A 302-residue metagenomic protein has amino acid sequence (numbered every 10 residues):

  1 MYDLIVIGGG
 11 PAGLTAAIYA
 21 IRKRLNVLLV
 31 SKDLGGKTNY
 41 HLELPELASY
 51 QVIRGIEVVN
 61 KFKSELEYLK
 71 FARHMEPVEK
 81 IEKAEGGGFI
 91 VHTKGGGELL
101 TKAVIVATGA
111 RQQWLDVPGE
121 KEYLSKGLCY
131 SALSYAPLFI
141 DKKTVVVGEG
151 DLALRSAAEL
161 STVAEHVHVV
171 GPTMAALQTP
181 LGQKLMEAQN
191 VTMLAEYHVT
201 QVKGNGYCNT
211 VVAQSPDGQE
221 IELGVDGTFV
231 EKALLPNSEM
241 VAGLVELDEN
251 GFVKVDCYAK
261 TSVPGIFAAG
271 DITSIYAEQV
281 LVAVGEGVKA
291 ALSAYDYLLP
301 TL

Functional and structural regions predicted by a protein language model:
M1-I7, G35, F71-K142, V212-E220 (+2 more regions): FAD-binding core/adjacent interface of flavoenzyme oxidoreductases
M1-I7, R22-L25, V202, T210-Q214 (+6 more regions): Rossmann-like nucleotide/phosphate-binding core characteristic of flavoprotein oxidoreductases
Y2-L69, G148-T179: Beta1-alpha1 glycine-rich phosphate/pyrophosphate-binding loop at the start of Rossmann-like nucleotide-binding domains
A16, N39, K83, L115-V117 (+5 more regions): Short glycine-/acidic-enriched loop or helix-start segments at secondary-structure transitions that form or flank
L28-V30, H74, I105, C129 (+4 more regions): Hydrophobic/aromatic beta-strand patches that form the interior of the parallel beta-sheet core in alpha/beta enzyme
L66-T93, E98-T101, T162-V255, D296-L302: A Rossmann-like FAD-binding core segment of flavoenzymes
R111, D116, E122-L138, E231-V282 (+2 more regions): FAD-site-proximal beta/loop scaffold in flavoenzymes
